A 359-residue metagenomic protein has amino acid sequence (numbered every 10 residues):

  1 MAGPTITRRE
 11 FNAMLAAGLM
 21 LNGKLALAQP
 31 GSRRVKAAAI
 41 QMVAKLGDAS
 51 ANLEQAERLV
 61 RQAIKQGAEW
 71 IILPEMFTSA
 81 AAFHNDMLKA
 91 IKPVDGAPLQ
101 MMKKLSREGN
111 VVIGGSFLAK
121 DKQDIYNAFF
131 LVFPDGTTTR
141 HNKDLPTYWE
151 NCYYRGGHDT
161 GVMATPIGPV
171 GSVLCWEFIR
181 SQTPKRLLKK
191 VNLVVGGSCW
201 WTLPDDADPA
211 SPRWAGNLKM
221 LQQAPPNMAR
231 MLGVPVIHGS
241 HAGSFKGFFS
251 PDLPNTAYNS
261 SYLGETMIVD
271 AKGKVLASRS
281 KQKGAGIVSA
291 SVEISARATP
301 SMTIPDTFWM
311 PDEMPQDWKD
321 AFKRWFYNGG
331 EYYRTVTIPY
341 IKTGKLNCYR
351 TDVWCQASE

Functional and structural regions predicted by a protein language model:
A2-P4, E10-A28: N-terminal export signals
K24-E54: C-terminal segment of N-terminal export signals and the immediately downstream linker at the start of the mature
A49, R58-R140, W201-V234: Cys-nucleophile CN-hydrolase/nitrilase-fold catalytic domain and related Cys-dependent amidase chemistry that acts on
L53-V60, P184: Short, acidic/polar
V94, K120-Q223, Q282, P305-D306: Active-site catalytic loop in hydrolytic enzyme cores
V94-G114, I179-G286: CN hydrolase (nitrilase-like) catalytic-core segments centered on the catalytic cysteine and neighboring Lys/Glu
S116-F117, A128-L131, G161, T266-I268 (+1 more regions): Short beta-strand scaffold segments in enzyme catalytic cores
P235, S240-E359: C-terminal beta-strand edge segments of enzyme domains
